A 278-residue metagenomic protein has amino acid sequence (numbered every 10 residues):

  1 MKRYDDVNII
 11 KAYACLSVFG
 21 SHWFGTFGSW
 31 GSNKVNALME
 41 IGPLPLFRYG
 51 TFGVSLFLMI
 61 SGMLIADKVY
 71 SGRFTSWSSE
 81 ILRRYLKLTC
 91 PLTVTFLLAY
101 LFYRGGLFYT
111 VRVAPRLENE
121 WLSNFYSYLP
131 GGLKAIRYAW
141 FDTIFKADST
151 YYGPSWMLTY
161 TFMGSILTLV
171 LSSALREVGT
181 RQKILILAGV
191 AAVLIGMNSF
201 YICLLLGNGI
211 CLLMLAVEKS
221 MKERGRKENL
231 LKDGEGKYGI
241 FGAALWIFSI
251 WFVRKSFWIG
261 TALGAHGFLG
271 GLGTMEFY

Functional and structural regions predicted by a protein language model:
D5-Y70, T89-L92, M197-Y201: Functionally critical transmembrane alpha-helices in membrane proteins and complexes, commonly lining
I10-S21, L88-W121, F241-V253: Hydrophobic alpha-helical membrane-insertion segments
I10-Y13, G20, G53-I60, S155-L167 (+3 more regions): Membrane-embedded alpha-helical segments of multi-pass membrane proteins, especially the transmembrane helices
A37-G42, L46, T93-F162, I166: Membrane-interface helix-loop-helix regions
P43-L44, L187-I195, I247: Membrane-interface alpha helices of multi-pass inner-membrane proteins
G53-V113, C211-E218: Juxtamembrane transmembrane-helix termini
F162-A192, L213-G234: Solvent-exposed interhelical
I202-Y278: Alpha-helical transmembrane segments and terminal signal-anchor/GPI-anchor hydrophobic tails, characterized by long
